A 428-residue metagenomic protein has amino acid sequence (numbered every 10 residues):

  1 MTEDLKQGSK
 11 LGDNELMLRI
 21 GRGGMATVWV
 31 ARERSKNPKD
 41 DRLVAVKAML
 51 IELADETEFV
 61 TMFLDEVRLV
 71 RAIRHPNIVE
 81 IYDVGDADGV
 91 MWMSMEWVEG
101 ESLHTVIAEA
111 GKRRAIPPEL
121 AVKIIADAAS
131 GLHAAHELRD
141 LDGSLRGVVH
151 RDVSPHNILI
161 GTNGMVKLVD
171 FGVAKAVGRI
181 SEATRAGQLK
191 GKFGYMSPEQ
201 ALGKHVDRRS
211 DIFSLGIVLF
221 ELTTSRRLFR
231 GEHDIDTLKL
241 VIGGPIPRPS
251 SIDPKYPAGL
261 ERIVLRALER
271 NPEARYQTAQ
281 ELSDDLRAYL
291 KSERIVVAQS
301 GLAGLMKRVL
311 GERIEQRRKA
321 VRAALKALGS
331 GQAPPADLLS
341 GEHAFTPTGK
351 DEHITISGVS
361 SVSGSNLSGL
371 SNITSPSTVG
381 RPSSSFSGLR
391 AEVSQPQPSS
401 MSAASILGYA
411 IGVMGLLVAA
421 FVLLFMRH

Functional and structural regions predicted by a protein language model:
M1-P247, S251, S405-L407: Conserved ATP-binding/catalytic core of the eukaryotic-like protein kinase fold, especially serine/threonine kinases
T2, G8, D13, L50 (+17 more regions): Generic N-terminal initiation segments characterized by hydrophobic and/or small/turn-forming residues
D4, V67, L189, L222 (+4 more regions): Intrinsic disorder/low-complexity segments enriched in polar/small residues
Q7, D13, I20, G147 (+8 more regions): Generic detector of low-complexity/intrinsically disordered segments and short hydrophobic N-terminal stretches
N77, D152, A279, T355 (+1 more regions): Compositionally biased, intrinsically disordered low-complexity segments enriched in polar/proline residues
H156-L159, V169, G194-I356, S361-V362 (+2 more regions): C-terminal lobe helix-coil module of Hanks-type protein kinase domains
A327-H428: C-terminal or otherwise distal, non-catalytic regulatory regions appended to signaling enzyme catalytic cores
